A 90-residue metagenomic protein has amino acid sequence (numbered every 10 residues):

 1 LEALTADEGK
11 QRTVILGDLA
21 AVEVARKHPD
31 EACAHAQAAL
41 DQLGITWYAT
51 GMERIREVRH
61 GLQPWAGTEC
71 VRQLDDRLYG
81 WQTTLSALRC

Functional and structural regions predicted by a protein language model:
L1, T5: Secondary-shell segments that build the walls of catalytic and ion/ligand-binding clefts
A6-G9, W47-Y48: Short coil/turn linker motifs that delimit alpha-helical repeat modules in TPR/alpha-solenoid proteins
K10-V14: Generic helix N-cap/helix-start motif at coil->alpha-helix transitions
L16-D18, E23, H35, R56: TPR repeat positional signature
H28-C90: C-terminal non-catalytic interaction modules
